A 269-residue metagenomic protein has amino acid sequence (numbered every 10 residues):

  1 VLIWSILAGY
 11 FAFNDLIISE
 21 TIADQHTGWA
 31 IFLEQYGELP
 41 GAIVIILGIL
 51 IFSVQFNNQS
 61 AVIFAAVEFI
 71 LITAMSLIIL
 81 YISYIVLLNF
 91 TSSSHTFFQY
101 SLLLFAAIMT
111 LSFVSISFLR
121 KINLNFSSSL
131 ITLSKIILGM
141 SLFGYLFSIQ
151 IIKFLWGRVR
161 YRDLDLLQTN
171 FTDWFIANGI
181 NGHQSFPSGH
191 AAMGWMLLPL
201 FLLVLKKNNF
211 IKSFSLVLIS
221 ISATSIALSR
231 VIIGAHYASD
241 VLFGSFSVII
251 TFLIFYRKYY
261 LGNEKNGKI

Functional and structural regions predicted by a protein language model:
V1, S101-S115, S129-M140: Start-transfer (signal-anchor) and selected internal transmembrane alpha helices of multi-pass inner/ER membrane
V1-I108, L155-W156, R160-L166, N170-F171 (+1 more regions): N-terminal transmembrane-helix/juxtamembrane module of multi-pass inner/ER membrane proteins
V1-L2, D173-I269: Membrane-embedded catalytic cores of phosphoryl/pyrophosphoryl-handling enzymes
L16-T21, I82-F90, I122-N209, L216 (+1 more regions): Membrane-interface loops
Q35, L39, F69, Y100-L104 (+3 more regions): Alpha-helical transmembrane segments of integral membrane proteins
E38-S53, L103-L119, M196-P199, S245-L261: Hydrophobic cores of alpha-helical transmembrane segments in multi-pass inner/ER membrane proteins, independent
V44, I70, A74-I78, L138-F147 (+5 more regions): Hydrophobic, lipid-facing residues on alpha-helical transmembrane segments of integral membrane proteins
V62-L80, L130-G144, I219-I221: Transmembrane alpha-helical segments of multi-pass membrane proteins
